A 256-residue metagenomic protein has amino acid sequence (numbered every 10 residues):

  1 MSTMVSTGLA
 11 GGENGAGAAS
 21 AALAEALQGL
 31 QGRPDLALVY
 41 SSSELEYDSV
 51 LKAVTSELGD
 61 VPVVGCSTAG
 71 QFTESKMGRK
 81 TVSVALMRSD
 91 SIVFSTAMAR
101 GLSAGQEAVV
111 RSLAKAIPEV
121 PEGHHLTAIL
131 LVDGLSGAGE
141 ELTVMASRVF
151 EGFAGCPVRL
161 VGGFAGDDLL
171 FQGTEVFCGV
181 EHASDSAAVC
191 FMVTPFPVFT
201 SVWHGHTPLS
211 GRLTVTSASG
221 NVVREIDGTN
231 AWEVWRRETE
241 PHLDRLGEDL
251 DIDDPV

Functional and structural regions predicted by a protein language model:
M1-P62, C66-V256: Small-residue-enriched flexible segments
